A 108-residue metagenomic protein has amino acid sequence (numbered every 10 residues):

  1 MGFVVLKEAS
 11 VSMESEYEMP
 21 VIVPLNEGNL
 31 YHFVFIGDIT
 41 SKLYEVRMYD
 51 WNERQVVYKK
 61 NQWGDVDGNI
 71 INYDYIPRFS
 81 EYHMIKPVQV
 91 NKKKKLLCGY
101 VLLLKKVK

Functional and structural regions predicted by a protein language model:
L6: N-terminal beta-hairpin/loop module of FHA
S10-C98, K105-K108: Acidic, Ser/Thr/Pro-rich low-complexity intrinsically disordered segments
